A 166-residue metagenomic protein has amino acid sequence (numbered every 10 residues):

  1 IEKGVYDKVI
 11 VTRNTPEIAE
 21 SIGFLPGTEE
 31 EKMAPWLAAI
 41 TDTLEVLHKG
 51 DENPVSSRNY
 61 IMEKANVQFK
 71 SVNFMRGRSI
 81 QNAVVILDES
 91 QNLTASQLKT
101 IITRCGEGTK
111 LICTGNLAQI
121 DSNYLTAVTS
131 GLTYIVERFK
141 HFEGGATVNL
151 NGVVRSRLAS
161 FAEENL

Functional and structural regions predicted by a protein language model:
I1-L87, N92-L166: Conserved helicase motor core of SF1/SF2 NTP-dependent helicases
